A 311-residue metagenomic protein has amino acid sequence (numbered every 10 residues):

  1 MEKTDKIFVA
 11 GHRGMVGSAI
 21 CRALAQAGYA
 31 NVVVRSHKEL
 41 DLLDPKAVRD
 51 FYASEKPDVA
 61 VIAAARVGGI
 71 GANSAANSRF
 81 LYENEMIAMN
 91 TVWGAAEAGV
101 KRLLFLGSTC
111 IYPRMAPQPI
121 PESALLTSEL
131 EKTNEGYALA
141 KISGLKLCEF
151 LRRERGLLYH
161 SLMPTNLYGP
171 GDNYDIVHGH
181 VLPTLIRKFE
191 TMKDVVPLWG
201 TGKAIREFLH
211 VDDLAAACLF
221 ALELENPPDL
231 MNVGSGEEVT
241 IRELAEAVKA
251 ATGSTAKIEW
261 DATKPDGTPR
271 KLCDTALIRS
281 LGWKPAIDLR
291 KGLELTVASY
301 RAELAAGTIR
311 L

Functional and structural regions predicted by a protein language model:
A10, R35, A60-R66, L103-T109 (+1 more regions): SDR active-site strand-loop-helix element
G11, A19-A23, A27, T191-L311: C-terminal substrate-binding subdomain of Rossmann-fold SDR/epimerase-dehydratase oxidoreductases
V16: Hydrophobic/small residue at the entry helix of a nucleotide-binding pocket
A25-D50: Adenosine-cofactor binding site in Rossmann-like domains, unifying the SAM/SAH pocket of S-adenosylmethionine-dependent
P45-E85, E97, R114: NAD(P)H-binding glycine-rich loop region in Rossmannoid oxidoreductase-like domains and their noncatalytic homologs
M89-N134, H160: Conserved Rossmann-fold NAD(P)-dependent oxidoreductase catalytic core, especially the SDR/UDP-sugar
M115-A124, K146-E223, G236-E238, E246-A251: NAD(P)-dependent short-chain dehydrogenase/reductase
G136, A140-S143: Active-site helix of classical SDR
